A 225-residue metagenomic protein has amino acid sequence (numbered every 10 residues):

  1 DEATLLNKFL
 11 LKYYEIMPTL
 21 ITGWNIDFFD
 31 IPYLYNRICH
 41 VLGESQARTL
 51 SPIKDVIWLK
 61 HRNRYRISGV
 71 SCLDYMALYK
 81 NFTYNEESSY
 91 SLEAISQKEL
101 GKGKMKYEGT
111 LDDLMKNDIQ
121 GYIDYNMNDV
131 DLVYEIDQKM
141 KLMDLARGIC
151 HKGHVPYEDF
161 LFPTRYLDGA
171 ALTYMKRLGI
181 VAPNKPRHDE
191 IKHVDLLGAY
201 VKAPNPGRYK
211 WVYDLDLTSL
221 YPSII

Functional and structural regions predicted by a protein language model:
D1-L11: Mobile, glycine- and charge-enriched loop segments and immediately flanking short secondary-structure elements within
F9-Y33: Proline-aspartate-enriched helix->loop->beta-strand connector
E15-I21, R66-S68, C72, M127 (+2 more regions): Short, well-ordered loop/turn elements at secondary-structure boundaries
D27, M76, T218: Anionic group-transfer/hydrolysis microenvironments
D30-H40, T218-I225: Short active-site loop/helix that positions an aromatic residue
I31, H40, E44-V130: Active-site-proximal helix-loop-helix substrate-binding element of RNase H-like nuclease domains
D112-I225: Common nucleic-acid-contacting/processivity interface regions adjacent to the catalytic cores of nucleic-acid enzymes
